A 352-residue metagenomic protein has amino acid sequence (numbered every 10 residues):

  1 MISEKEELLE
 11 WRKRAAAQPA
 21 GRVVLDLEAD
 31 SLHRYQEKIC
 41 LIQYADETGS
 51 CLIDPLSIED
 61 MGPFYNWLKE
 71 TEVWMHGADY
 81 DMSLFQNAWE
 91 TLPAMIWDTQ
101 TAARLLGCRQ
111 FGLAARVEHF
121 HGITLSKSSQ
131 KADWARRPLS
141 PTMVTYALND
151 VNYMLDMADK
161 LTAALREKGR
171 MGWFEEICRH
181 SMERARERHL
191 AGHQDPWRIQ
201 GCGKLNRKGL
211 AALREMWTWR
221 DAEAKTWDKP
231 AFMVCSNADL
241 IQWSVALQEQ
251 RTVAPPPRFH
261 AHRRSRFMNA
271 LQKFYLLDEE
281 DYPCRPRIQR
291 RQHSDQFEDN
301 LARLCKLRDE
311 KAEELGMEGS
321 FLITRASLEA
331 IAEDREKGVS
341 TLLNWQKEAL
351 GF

Functional and structural regions predicted by a protein language model:
M1-H119: Conserved RNase H-like, two-metal-ion catalytic cores of nucleic-acid enzymes
I96-L105, A132-Y146: Short acidic, glycine/Ser/Thr-rich loop/turn "cap" segments at secondary-structure junctions
W97, S128-R136, E167-C178: Short, surface-exposed recognition loops or helix-turn segments adjacent to catalytic cores
A115-T142: A short, charged helix-loop
P141, L161-F352: Accessory DNA-binding and partner-docking regions appended to nucleic-acid-acting proteins, especially the terminal
